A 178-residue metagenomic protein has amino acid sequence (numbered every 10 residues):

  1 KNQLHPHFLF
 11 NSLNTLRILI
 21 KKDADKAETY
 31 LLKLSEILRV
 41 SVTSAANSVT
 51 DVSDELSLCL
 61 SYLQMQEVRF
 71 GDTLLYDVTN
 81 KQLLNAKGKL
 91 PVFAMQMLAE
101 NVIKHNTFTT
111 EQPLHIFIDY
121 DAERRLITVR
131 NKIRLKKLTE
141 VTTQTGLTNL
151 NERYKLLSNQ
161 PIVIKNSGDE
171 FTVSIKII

Functional and structural regions predicted by a protein language model:
K1-K176: Two-component histidine phosphotransfer core
